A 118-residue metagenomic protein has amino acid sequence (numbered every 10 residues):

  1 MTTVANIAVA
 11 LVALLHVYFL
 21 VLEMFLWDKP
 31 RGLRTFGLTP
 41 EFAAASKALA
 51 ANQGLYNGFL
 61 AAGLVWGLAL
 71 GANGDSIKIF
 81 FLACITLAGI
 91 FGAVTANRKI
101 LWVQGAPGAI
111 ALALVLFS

Functional and structural regions predicted by a protein language model:
T2-L26: N-terminal signal-anchor transmembrane alpha helix
E23-P30, G71-G74, A96-K99, S118: Perimembrane helix-loop junctions in membrane proteins
M24-S46: Cytosolic, membrane-interface loops and tails of multi-pass inner-membrane proteins
A43-F59: Interfacial helix-start motif at the membrane-water boundary
G54-V65, Q104-G108: Core segments of transmembrane alpha-helices that mediate helix-helix packing or line hydrophobic substrate/ligand
V65-I90, V94-A106: Transmembrane helix-loop-helix
L112-S118: Juxtamembrane boundary at the C-terminal end of a transmembrane helix
